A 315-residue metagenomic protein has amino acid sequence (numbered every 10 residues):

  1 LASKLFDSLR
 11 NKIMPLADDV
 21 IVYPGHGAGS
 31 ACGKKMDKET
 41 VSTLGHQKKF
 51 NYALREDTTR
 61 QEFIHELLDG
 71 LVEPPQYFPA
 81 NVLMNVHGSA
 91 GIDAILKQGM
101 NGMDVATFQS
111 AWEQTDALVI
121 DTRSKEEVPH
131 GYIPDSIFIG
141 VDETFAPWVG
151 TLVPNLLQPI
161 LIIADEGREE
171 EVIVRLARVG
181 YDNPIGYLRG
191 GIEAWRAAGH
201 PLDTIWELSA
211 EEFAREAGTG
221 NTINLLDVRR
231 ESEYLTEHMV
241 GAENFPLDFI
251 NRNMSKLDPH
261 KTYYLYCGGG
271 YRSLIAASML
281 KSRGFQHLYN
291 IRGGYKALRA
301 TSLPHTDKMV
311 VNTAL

Functional and structural regions predicted by a protein language model:
L1-P74: Metallo-beta-lactamase
A2, H46-L83, H87-S89, K97 (+2 more regions): Rhodanese-like catalytic fold shared by cysteine-dependent sulfurtransferases and DSP/PTP-type phosphatases
K12-M14, T107-E113, E212-T219: Short amphipathic alpha-helices and their capping/turn segments at secondary-structure boundaries
A17-D18, E113-D116, I133, L156-L157: Short, well-ordered loop/turn elements at secondary-structure boundaries
P24-A28, K34-K35, A80-V82, T122-S124 (+1 more regions): Short, well-ordered beta-to-alpha junction loops that form the rim of enzyme active sites and present histidine/acidic
L96-T107: A contiguous, basic/glycine-rich beta-loop/short-helix subdomain that forms a polymer-engagement track
T107-R123, F138: Conserved, hydrophobic alpha-helical core segments of structured domains
